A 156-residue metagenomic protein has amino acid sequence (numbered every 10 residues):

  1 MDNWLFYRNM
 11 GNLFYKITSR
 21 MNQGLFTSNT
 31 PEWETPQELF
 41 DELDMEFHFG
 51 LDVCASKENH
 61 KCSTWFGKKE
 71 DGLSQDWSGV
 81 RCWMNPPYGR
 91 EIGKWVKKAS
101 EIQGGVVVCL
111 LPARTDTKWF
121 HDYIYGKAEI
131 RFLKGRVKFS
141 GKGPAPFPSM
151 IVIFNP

Functional and structural regions predicted by a protein language model:
W4-P156: Class I S-adenosyl-L-methionine-dependent methyltransferase catalytic core
